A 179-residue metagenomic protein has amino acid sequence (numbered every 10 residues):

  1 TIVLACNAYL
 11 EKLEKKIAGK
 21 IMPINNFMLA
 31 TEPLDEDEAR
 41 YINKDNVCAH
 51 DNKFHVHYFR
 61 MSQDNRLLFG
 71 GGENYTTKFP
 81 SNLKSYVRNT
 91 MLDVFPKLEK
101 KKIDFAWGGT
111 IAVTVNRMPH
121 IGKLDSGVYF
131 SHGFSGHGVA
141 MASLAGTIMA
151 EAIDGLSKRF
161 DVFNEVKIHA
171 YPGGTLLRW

Functional and structural regions predicted by a protein language model:
T1-E36, R40-S126: Active-site substrate-recognition segment that forms the wall of the catalytic cavity or substrate channel
D125-F130, F134-W179: C-terminal lid/capping helical subdomain adjacent to the catalytic/cofactor pocket in oxidative enzymes
